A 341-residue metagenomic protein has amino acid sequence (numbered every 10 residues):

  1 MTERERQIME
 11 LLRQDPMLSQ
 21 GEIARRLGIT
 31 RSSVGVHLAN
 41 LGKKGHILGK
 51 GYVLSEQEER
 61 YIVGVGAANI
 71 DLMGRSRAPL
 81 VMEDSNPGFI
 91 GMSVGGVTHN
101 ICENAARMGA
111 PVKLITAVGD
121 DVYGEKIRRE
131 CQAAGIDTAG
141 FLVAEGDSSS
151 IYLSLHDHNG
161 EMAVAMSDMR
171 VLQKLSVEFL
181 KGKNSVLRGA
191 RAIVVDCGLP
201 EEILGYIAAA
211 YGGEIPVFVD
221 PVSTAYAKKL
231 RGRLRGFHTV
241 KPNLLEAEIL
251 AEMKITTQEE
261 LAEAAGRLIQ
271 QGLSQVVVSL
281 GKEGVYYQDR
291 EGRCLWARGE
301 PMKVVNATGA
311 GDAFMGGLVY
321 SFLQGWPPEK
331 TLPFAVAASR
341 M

Functional and structural regions predicted by a protein language model:
M1-Q20, R26-L27, S32, V36-E56 (+1 more regions): Conserved phosphate-binding/catalytic region of the ribokinase-like
R4, E10-R13, L18-E22, R26 (+2 more regions): Glycine-rich phosphate/adenosyl-contacting loop at the front of the ribokinase-like
G45-G49, Q173-E178, V219-A225: Short gly/ser/thr-rich secondary-structure transition/capping motifs
E58-E59, L80-G88, R107-R191, G213: Conserved N-terminal subdomain of the carbohydrate kinase-like
F89-V97, L142-G146, T308: Active-site nucleophile and cofactor-binding loops and adjacent substrate-binding regions of central metabolic enzymes
A105, N243, G311: Short, conserved phosphate/pyrophosphate- and ester-handling motifs at nucleotide-, phospho-/glycolipid
A192-E263, E283-V285: Conserved beta-alpha-beta core of the PfkB/ribokinase-like small-molecule kinase fold
